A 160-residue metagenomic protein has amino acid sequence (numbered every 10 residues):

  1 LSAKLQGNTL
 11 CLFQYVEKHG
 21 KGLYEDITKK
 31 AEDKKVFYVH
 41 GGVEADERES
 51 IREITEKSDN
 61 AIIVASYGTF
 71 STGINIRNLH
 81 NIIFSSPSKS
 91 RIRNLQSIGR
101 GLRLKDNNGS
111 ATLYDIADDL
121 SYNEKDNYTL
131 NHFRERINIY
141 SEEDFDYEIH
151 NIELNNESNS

Functional and structural regions predicted by a protein language model:
L1-I27, Y140: Conserved strand-helix element at the start of the C-terminal RecA-like helicase core
G7-N8, Y15, K34-K35, D59-A61: Short coil/turn segments at beta-strand junctions that form active-site/ligand-binding loops
N8, F145-S160: Long, largely alpha-helical accessory region at the distal end of helicase-like NTP-driven motors
L10, Y24, T28-S50: Conserved RecA-like helicase motor-core motifs
K18-K35, D106-N108, D119-N131, E157-S158: Intrinsically disordered, low-complexity coil segments
V36-Y38, L113, Y147-I149: Conserved beta-strand scaffold positions in the cores of enzyme catalytic domains, especially in NTP/NDP-utilizing
G41-E143: Conserved RecA-like P-loop NTPase helicase motor core
